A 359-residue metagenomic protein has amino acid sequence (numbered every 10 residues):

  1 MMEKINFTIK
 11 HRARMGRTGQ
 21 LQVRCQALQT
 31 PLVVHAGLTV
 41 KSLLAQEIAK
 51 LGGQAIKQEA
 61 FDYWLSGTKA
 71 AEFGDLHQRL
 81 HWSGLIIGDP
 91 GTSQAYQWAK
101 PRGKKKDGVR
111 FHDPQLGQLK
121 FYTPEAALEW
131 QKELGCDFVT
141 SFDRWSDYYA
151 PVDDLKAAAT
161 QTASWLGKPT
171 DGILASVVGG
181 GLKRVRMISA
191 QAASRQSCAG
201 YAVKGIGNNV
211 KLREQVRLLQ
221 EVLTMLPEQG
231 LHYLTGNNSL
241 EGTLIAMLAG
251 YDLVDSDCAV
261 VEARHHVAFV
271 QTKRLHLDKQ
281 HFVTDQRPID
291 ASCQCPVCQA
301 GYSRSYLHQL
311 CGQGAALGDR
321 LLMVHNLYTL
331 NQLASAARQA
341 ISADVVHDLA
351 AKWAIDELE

Functional and structural regions predicted by a protein language model:
M1-Q20, L28-H35, D143-S146, D290-E359: C-terminal extensions of enzymes
M2-T170, Q280-V283: Non-catalytic, usually N-terminal nucleic-acid engagement modules in DNA/RNA processing proteins
Q26, I56, D89, Q131 (+5 more regions): Conserved, mostly hydrophobic/aromatic
H35-T39, D62-Y63, S93-Q94, S146-D147 (+5 more regions): Short, solvent-exposed loop/turn segments at secondary-structure junctions
K69-E72, A263-D278, N331-A334, A343 (+1 more regions): C-terminal helical cap(s) of enzyme catalytic domains, especially alpha/beta-barrels
D147-Y148, G200-G207, A316-D319: Glycine- and acidic
K156, T160-A163, P169-C293: Glycine-rich phosphate/ribose-binding loops and adjacent secondary-structure elements that form binding surfaces
